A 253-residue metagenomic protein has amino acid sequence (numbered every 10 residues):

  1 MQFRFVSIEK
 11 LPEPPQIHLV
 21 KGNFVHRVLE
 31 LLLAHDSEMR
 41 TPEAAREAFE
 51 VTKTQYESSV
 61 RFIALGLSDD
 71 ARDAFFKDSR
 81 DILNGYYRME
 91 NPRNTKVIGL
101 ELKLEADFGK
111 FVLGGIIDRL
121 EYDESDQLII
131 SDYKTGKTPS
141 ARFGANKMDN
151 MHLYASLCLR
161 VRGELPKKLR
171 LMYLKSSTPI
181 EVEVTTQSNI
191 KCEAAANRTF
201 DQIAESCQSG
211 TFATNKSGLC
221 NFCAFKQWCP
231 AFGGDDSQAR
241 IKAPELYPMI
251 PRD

Functional and structural regions predicted by a protein language model:
M1-L31: Charged, glycine-rich intrinsically disordered N-terminal tails and low-complexity linkers that flank
V6-E13, A64-L65, Y133-S140, D253: Glycine- and acidic
E9-H18, H35-T41, S140-F143, G210-F212: Short, polar/flexible loop-turn hinges at active-site or ligand-entry regions and domain interfaces
I17, K21, V25, F75 (+3 more regions): Hydrophobic (often cysteine-bearing) scaffold residues that line and stabilize catalytic clefts of nucleotide/cofactor
F24-H35, Q202, S206: Solvent-exposed, amphipathic alpha-helical segments
V28-G99: A non-catalytic, helix-rich entry segment at domain boundaries
R40-E47, C158-D253: Metal-dependent nuclease catalytic regions and adjoining charged, substrate-binding loops involved in nucleic-acid end
T95-I98, L102-C192, R198: Mg2+/Mn2+-dependent nuclease catalytic core
